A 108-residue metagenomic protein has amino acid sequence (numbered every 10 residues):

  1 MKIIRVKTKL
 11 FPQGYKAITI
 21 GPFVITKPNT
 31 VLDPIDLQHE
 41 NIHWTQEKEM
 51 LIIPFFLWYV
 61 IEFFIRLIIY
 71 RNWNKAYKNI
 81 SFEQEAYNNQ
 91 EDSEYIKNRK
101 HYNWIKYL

Functional and structural regions predicted by a protein language model:
M1-Y15, T19, L51-L108: Metalloprotease/metallohydrolase-associated module, dominated by Zn2+-dependent proteases
G14-L37, E47: Short pre-active-site segment immediately N-terminal to the catalytic Zn-binding motif
V31, I35-I42, E91-E94: Membrane-interface extramembranous regions at the lipid-water interface
